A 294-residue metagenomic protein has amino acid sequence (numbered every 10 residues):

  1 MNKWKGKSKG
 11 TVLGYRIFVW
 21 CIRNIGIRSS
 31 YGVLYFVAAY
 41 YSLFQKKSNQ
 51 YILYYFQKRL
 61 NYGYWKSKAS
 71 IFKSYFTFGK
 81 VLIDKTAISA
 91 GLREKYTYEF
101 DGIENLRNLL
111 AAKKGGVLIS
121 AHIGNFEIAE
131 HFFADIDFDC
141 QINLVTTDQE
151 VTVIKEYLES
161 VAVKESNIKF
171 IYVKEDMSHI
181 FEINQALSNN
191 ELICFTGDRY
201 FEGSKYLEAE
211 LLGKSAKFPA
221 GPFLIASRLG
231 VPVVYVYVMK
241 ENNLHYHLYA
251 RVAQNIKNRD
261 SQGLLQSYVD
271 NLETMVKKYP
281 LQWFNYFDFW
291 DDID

Functional and structural regions predicted by a protein language model:
M1-S120, E159-S160: Membrane-anchoring hydrophobic helices of lipid-metabolizing enzymes
K7-S8, S42, I119, D148 (+3 more regions): A generic secondary-structure micro-motif detector that highlights 1-2 residue hydrophobic/ambivalent hotspots embedded
I17, Y51, E104, I128 (+4 more regions): Short Gly/charged-rich anion-binding patches and loops
S29, N125, H179: Short phosphate-engaging motifs
F44, D135, D139, E175-D294: Non-catalytic C-terminal accessory region of glycerolipid acyltransferases and related lyso-lipid remodeling enzymes
S70, A112-E175, N189, G203-K205: Catalytic core of membrane glycerolipid acyltransferases/transacylases, capturing the structured, soluble-facing
L92-Y98, K169-K174, L212-G213: Short, flexible loop segments at the rims of nucleotide/cofactor-binding pockets, characterized by
